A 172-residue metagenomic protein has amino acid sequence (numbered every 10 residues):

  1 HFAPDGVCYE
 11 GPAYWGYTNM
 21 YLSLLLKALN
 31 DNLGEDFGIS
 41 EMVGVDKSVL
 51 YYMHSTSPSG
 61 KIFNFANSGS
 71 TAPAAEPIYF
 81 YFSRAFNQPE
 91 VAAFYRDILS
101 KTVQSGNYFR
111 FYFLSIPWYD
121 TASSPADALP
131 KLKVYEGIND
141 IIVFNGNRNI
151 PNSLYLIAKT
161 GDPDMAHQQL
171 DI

Functional and structural regions predicted by a protein language model:
H1-E10: Acidic/His metal-coordination segments adjacent to aromatic residues that form catalytic metal sites in metalloenzymes
Y17-I172: Carbohydrate-active enzyme catalytic cores, enriched for enzymes that act on polyanionic acidic polysaccharides
